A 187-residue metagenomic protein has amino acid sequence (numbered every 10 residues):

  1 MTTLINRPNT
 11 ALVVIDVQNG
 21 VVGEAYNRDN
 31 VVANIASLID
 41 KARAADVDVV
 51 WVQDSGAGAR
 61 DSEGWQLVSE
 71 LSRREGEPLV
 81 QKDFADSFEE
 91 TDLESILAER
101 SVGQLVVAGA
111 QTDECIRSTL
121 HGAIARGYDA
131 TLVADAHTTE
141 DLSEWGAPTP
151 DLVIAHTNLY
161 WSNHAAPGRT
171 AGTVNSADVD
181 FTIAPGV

Functional and structural regions predicted by a protein language model:
T2-A11, A33, S37-D40, A44-A45 (+1 more regions): Active-site-adjacent betaalpha module
V13-V17: N-terminal nucleotide-binding beta1-loop-alpha1 segment
Q18-G23: Short acidic, Gly/Ser-rich segments with clustered Asp/Glu that frequently serve as metal-coordination loops in enzyme
Y26-N27: Conserved GNAT-fold acetyl-CoA-binding loop/helix
